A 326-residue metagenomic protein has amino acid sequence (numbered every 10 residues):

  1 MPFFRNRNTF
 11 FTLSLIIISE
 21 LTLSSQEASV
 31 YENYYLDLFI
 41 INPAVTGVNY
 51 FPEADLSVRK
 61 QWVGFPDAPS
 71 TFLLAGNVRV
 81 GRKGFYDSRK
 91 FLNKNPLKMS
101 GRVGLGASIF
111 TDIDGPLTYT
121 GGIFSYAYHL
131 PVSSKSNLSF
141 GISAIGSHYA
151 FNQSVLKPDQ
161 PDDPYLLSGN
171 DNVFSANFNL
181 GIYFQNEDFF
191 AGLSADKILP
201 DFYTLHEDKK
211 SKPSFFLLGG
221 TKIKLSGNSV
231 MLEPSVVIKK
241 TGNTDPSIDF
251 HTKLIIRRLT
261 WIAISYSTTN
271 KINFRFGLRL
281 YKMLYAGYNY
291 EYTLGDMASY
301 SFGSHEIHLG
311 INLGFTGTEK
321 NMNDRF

Functional and structural regions predicted by a protein language model:
M1-F11: Bacterial N-terminal signal peptides that target proteins for export
N6-R7, S19, D196: Residue-level micro-sites within transmembrane alpha helices that shape and flank functional polar/acidic positions
T12-E20: Bacterial N-terminal signal peptides
Q26-F326: Subset of outer-membrane beta-barrel
